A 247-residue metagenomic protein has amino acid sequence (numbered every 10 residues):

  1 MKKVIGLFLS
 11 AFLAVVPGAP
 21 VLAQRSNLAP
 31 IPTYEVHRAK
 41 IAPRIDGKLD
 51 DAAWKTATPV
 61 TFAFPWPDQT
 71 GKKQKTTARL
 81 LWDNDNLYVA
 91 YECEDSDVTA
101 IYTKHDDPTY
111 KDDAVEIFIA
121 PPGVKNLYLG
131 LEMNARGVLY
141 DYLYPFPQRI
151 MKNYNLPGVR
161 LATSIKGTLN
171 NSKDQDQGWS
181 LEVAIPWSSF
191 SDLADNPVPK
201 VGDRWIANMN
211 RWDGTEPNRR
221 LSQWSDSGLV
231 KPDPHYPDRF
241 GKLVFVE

Functional and structural regions predicted by a protein language model:
M1-V4: Positively charged n-region of N-terminal signal peptides that target proteins for export
G6-V16: Bacterial N-terminal signal peptides
V15-A23: Sec-dependent N-terminal signal peptides of Gram-negative exported proteins
L22-E247: Structural preference for beta-rich elements and adjacent junctions enriched in aromatics
